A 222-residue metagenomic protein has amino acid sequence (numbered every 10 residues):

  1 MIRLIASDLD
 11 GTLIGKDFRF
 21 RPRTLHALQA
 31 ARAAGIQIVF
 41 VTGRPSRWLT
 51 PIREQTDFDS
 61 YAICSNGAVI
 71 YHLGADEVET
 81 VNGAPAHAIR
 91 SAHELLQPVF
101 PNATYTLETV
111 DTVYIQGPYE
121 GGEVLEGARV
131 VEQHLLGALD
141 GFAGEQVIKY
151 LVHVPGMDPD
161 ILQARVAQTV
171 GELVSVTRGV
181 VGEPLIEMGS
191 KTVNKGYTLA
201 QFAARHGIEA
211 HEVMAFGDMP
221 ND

Functional and structural regions predicted by a protein language model:
R3-D17: Asp-based phosphoryl-transfer active-site loop
L4, Y61, M214: Hydrophobic "anchor" residues on beta-strands that sit immediately upstream of conserved functional sites
S7, G43, C64, R178-V181: Conserved strand-loop elements at the edges of beta-sheets that form or border functional pockets
L9, R44, G67, G217-M219: Active-site metal-binding loops of divalent metal-dependent hydrolases
L13, G35, T42, G207 (+1 more regions): Conserved functional loop/turn residues at catalytic and ligand-binding sites
L13, Y71-L73, V78-E79, E183-E187: A short acidic, helix-capping loop that chelates divalent metal ions and anchors anionic groups
R19-E123: Active-site phosphate-binding/coordination module
N102-F216, P220-D222: Conserved acidic, metal-coordinating active-site core of Asp-based, Mg2+-dependent phosphoryl-transfer enzymes
